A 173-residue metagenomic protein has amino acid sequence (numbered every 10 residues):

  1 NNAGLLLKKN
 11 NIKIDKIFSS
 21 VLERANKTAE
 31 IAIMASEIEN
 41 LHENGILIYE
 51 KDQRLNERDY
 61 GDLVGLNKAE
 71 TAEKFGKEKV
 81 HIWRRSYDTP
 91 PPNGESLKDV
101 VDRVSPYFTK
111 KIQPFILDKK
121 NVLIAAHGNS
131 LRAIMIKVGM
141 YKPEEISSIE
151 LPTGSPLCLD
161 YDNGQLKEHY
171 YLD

Functional and structural regions predicted by a protein language model:
N1-H42, K74, E78, P92-V104 (+2 more regions): Active-site-proximal alpha-helix that buttresses catalytic centers in soluble enzyme cores
N11-R54, V80-H81, R85, V138-G139 (+1 more regions): Conserved histidine-centered catalytic loops in small-molecule metabolism enzymes
A25-T28, R58-G61, P91, L131-I134: Short catalytic/ligand-binding loop motif for oxyanion handling, primarily in non-cytosolic enzymes, centered on
N26-K27, I33, E37, P106-Q165: Active-site-adjacent alpha-helix immediately C-terminal to a catalytic or transition-state-stabilizing loop
R54-A72: Short alpha-helix plus adjacent loop in nuclease-associated cores
D88: Active-site rim beta-loop-alpha module in soluble metabolic enzymes
